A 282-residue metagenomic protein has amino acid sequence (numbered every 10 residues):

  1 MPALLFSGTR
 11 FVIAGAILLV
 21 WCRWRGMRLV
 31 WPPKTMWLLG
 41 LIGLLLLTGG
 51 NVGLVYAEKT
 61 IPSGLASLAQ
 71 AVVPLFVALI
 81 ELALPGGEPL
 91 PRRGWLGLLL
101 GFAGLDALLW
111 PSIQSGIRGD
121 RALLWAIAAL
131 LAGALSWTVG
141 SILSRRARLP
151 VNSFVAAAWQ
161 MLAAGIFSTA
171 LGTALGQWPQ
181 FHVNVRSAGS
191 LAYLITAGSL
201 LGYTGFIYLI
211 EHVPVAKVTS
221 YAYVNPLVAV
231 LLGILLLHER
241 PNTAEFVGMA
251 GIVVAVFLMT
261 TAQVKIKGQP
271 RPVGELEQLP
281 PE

Functional and structural regions predicted by a protein language model:
M1-G8, W31-W37, R92-W95, W110-S136 (+2 more regions): Juxtamembrane helix-entry segments on the extracytoplasmic side of multipass membrane proteins
S7-T9, L47, L65-V72, I142-I166 (+1 more regions): Helix-helix packing/entry segments at the starts of transmembrane helices
V12, L19, G43-T48, V52 (+7 more regions): Hydrophobic/small/kink-forming positions within alpha-helical transmembrane segments of polytopic membrane proteins
L18, G40, I80, R92-S112 (+4 more regions): Hydrophobic transmembrane alpha-helices of multi-pass small-molecule transport proteins
L18, V77-L79, A83-P85, L98-G101 (+4 more regions): Transmembrane alpha-helical segments that form core, pore/gating elements of small-molecule transporters/exporters
L19-Q70, A107, I195-V213: Specific transmembrane alpha-helical segments of multi-pass solute transporters/efflux pumps, especially DMT/EamA
V20-V30, P74-L99, L227-F246: C-terminal transmembrane-helix exit sites in multi-pass transporters
L39-G43, V55, S67, L98 (+6 more regions): Residue-level signature of transmembrane alpha-helical cores of multipass secondary-active transporters and flippases
